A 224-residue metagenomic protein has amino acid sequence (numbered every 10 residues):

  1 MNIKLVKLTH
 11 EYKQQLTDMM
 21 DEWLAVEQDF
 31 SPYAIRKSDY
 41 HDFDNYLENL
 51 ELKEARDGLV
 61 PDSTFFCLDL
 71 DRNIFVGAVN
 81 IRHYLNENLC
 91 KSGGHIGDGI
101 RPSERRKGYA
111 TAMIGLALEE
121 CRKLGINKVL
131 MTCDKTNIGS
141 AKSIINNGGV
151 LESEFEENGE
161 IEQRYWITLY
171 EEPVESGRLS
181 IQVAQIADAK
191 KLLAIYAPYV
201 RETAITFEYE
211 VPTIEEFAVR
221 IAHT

Functional and structural regions predicted by a protein language model:
I3-S31, S180-L192: A short beta-loop-alpha structural element at the N-terminal edge of CoA-dependent acyl/N-acetyltransferase catalytic
V26-L52, L193, A197-I221: Conserved GNAT-fold acetyl-CoA-binding loop/helix
D62-F66, N73-H83: Conserved beta-strand in the GNAT
L68, Y84, H95-R106, D134: A short, internal acetyl-CoA/4′-phosphopantetheine-binding micro-motif in the GNAT/acyltransferase core
G97-I100, R106-K123, K142-N146: Conserved acetyl-CoA-binding loop-helix of GNAT-fold acetyltransferases
C121-C133: Conserved GNAT acetyl-CoA-binding A-motif
M131-A141: Conserved beta-strand-loop-alpha-helix junction that forms the acyl-donor binding cleft
T132-C133, I145-R164: Conserved catalytic-core motifs of GNAT/GCN5-like acyltransferases
